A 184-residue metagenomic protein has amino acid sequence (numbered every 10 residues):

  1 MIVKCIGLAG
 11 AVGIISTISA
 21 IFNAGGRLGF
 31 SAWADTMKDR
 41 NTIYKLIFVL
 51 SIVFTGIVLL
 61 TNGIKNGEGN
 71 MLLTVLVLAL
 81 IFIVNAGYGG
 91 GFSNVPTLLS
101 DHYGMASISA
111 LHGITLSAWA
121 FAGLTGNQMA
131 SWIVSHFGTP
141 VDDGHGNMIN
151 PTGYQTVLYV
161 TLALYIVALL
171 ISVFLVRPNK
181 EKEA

Functional and structural regions predicted by a protein language model:
M1, P96-H102: Intracellular helix-loop hinge segments at the cytoplasmic ends of transmembrane helices in 12-TM rocker-switch-type
I2-G10, P140-V141: Short extramembrane helix-to-coil loop segments that connect adjacent transmembrane helices in Major
G7, A11-N23, L28-F30, A34-L98: C-terminal transmembrane helical hairpin of 12-TM major facilitator-type secondary transporters
A11, I15-S19, I81, H102 (+3 more regions): Hydrophobic positions within alpha-helical transmembrane segments of Major Facilitator Superfamily-type secondary
L28, A32-M37, Q128, W132 (+2 more regions): Membrane-interface helix caps of multi-pass small-molecule transporters
T61, G90, V95, A120 (+2 more regions): Multi-pass alpha-helical transporter architecture, strongest for 12-TM Major Facilitator/SLC carriers used
H102-T139: A late C-terminal transmembrane helix in Major Facilitator Superfamily
W132-L164: A membrane-interface helix-boundary motif in multi-pass transporters
